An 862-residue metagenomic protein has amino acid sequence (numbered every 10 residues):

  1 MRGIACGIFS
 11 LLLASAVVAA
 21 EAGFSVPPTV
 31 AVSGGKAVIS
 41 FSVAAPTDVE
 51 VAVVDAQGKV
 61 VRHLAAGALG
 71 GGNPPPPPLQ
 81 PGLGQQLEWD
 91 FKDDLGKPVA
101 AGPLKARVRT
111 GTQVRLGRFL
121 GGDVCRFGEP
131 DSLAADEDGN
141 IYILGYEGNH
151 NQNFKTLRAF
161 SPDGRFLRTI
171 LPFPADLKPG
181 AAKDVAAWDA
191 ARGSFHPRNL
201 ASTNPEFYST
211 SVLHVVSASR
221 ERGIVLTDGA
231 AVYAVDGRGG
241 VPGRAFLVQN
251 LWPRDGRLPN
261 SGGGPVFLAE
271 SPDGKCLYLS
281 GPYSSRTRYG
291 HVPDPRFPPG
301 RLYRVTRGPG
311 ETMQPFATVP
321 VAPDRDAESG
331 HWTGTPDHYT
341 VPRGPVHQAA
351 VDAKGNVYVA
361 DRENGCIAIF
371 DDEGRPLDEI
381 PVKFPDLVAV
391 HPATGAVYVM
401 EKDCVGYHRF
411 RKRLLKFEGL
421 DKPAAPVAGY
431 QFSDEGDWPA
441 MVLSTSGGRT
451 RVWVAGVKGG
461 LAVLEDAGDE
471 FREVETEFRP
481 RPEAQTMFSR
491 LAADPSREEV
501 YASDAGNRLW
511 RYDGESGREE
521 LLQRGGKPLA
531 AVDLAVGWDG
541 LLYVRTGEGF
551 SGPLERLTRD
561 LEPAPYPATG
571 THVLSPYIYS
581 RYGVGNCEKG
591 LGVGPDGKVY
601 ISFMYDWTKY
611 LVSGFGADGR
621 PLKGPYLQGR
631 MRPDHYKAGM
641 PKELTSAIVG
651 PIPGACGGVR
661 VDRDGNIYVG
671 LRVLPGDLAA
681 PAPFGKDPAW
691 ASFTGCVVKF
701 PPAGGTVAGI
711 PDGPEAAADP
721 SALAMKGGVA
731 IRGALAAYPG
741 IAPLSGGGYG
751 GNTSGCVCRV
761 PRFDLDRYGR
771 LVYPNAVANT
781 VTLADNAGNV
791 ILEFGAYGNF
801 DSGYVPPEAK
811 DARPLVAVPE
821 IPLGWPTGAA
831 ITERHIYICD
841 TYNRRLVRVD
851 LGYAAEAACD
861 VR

Functional and structural regions predicted by a protein language model:
M1-R2: N-terminal secretory signal peptides that target proteins for export/translocation
A5-A16: Bacterial N-terminal signal peptides
A20-R862: Eukaryotic scaffold repeat domains enriched in small/polar residues
